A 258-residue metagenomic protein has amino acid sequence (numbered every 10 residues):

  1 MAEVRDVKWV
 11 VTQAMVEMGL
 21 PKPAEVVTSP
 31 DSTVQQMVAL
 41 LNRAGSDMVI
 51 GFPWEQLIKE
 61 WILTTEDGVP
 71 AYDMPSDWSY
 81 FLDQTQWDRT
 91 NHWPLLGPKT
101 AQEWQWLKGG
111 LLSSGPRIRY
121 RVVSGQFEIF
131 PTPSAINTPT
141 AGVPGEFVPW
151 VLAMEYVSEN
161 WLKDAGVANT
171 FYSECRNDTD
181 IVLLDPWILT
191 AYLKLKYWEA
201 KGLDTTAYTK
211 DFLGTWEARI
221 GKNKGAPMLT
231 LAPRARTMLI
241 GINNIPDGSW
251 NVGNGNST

Functional and structural regions predicted by a protein language model:
M1-T258: Glycine-enriched, solvent-exposed interface loops adjoining structured elements
